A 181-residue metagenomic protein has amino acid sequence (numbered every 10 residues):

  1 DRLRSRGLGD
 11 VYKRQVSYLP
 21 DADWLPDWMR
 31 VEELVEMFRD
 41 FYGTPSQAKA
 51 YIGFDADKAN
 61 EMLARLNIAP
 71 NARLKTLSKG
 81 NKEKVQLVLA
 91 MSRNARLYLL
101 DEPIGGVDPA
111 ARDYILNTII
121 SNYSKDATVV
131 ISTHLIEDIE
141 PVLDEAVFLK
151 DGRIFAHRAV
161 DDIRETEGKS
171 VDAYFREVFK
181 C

Functional and structural regions predicted by a protein language model:
D1-Y12: Single conserved hydrophobic/aromatic residue that forms the stacking wall/gate of nucleotide- or nucleobase-binding
P20-T76: ABC-family P-loop ATPase nucleotide-binding domains
L87: Hydrophobic anchor residue at the start of the ABC signature
Y98-E102: Catalytic Walker B motif of ABC-type/P-loop ATPase nucleotide-binding domains
I139-P141: A short, surface-exposed alpha-helical micro-motif characterized by mixed small hydrophobic and charged/polar residues
H157-R158: ABC ATPase "signature
